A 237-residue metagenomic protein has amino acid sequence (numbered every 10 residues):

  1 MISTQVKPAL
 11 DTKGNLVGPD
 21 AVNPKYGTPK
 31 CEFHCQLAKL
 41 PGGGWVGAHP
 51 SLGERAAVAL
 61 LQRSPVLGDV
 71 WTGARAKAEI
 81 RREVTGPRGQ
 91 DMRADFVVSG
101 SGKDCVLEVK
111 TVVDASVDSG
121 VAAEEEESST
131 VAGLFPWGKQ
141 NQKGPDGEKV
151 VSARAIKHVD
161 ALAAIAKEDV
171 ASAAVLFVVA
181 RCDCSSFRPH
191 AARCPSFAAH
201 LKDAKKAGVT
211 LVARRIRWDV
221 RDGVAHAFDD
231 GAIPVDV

Functional and structural regions predicted by a protein language model:
M1-I2, P41: Non-heme Fe(II) oxygenase metal-center motifs and adjacent flexible, charged/small-residue loops
I2-V17: Short nucleic-acid-contacting surface segments enriched for D/E, G, S/T with interspersed K/R
N23-G44, H226-G231: OB-fold/S1-family single-stranded nucleic acid-binding modules
L40-S51, L60, G68-A122, V151-A161 (+2 more regions): Active-site metal-binding core of divalent-cation-utilizing nuclease and nuclease-like domains
V58, V159, A163, A198-K202: Short amphipathic alpha-helical segments and helix-helix/interface helices
S116, E126-R193, R215: Nucleic-acid nuclease catalytic cores
K167, R181-V237: Domain-level recognition of nuclease-like catalytic cores that cleave nucleotide substrates
